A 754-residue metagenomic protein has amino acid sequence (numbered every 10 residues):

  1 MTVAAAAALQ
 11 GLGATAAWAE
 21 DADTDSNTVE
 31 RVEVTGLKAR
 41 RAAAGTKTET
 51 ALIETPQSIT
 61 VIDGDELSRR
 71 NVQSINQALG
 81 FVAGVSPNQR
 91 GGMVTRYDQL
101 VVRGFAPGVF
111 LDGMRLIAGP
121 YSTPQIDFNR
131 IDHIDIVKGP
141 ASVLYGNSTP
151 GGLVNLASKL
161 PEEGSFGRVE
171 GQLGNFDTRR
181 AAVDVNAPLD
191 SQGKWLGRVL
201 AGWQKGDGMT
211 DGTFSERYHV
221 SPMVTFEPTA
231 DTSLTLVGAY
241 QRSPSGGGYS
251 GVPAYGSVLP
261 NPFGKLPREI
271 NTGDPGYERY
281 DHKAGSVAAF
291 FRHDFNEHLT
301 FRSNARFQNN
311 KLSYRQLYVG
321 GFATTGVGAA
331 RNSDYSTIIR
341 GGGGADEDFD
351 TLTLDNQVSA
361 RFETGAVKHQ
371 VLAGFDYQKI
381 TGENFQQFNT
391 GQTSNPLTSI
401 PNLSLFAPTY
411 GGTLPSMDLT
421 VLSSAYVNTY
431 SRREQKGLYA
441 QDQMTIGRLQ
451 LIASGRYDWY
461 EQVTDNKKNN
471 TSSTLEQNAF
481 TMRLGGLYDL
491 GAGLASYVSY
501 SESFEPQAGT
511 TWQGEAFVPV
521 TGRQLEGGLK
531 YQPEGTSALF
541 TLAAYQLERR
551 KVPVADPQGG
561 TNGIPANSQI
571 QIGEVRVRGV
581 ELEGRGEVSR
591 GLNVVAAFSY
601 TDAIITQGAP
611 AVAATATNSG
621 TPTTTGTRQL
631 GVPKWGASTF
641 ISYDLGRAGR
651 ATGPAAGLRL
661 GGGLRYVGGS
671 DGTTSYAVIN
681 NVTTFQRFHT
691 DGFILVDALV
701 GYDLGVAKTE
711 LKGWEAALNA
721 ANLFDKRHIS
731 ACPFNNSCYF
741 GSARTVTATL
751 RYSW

Functional and structural regions predicted by a protein language model:
M1-V72, N76-G84, D697: N-terminal Sec signal peptide and the immediately downstream disordered periplasmic leader that contains the TonB box
Q99, M114-K138, A157: Short acidic/polar hinge/loop motifs at secondary-structure boundaries that mediate gating or recognition
N129-D132, V143-P222, P228-T232, G285 (+2 more regions): Outer-membrane beta-barrel translocator/receptor signature
Q204-G208, S221-E227, D231-D294, N309-F349 (+4 more regions): Acidic/polar loop-and-plug regions of large Gram-negative outer-membrane beta-barrel proteins
E227-T229, F349, K368-I380, V427-R549: Structural signature of Gram-negative outer-membrane beta-barrels, strongest in the C-terminal barrel of TonB-dependent
F291-D294, T300-R306, N310-Q316, S496 (+2 more regions): Membrane-embedded beta-barrel scaffold of Gram-negative outer-membrane proteins
E347, Q370-V371, L525, R628-W754: Conserved C-terminal beta-signal and adjacent last beta-strands/turns of outer-membrane beta-barrel proteins
R448, I570-S675: Gram-negative outer-membrane beta-barrel transporters
